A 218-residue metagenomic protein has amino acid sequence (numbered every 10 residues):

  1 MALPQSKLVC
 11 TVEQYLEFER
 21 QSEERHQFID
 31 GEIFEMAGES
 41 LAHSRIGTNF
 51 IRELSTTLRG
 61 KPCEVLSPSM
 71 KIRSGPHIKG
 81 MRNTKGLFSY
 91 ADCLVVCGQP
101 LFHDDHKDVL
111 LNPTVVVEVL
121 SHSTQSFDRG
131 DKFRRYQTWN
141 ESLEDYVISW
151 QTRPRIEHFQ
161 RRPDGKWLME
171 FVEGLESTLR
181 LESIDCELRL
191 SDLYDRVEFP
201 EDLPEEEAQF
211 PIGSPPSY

Functional and structural regions predicted by a protein language model:
M1-Y218: Gly/Pro/Ser/Thr-rich low-complexity, intrinsically disordered segments predominantly at protein N-termini
